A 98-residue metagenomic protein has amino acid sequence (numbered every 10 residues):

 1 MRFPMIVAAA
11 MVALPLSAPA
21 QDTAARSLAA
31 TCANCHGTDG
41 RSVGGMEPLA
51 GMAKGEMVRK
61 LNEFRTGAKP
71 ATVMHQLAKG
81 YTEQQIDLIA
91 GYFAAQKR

Functional and structural regions predicted by a protein language model:
R2-A9: Sec-dependent signal peptide recognition, specifically the positively charged N-region followed immediately by
A13-S17: N-terminal signal peptide c-region/cleavage motif recognized by signal peptidases
A25, D39-K69, H75-Y81: Gly/Gly-Pro-rich "capping" loops immediately C-terminal to redox-active cysteine motifs in periplasmic/lumenal
A30-T38, I89: The canonical Cys-X-X-Cys-His
T66-K69, K79-R98: C-terminal capping alpha-helices of c-type cytochrome domains
